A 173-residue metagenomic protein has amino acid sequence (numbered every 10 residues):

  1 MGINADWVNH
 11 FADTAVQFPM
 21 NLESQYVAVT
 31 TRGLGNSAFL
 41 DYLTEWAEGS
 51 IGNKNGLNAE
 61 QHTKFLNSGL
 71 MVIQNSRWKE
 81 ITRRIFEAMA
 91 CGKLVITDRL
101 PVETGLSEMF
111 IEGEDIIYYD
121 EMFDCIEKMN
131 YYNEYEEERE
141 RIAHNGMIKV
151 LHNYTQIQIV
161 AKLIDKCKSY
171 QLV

Functional and structural regions predicted by a protein language model:
M1-M109, I157, A161, Y170: Nucleotide-sugar donor-binding catalytic core of glycosyltransferases
T44, F65, D115-I117, M122: Ligand-binding grooves and catalytic loops that recognize ribose/phosphate and carbohydrate rings, and esterified lipid
V95-I96, E114-D120, K162, K166-V173: Short, contiguous hydrophobic alpha-helices characteristic of membrane insertion segments
L106-I116, K128: Acidic, glycine-centered active-site loop in nucleotide-sugar glycosyltransferases
I117, E121-E138: C-terminal "capping" alpha-helix adjacent to the active site of nucleotide-linked donor transferases in cell-envelope
N133-C167: A charged, aromatic-enriched C-terminal amphipathic alpha-helix characteristic of glycosyltransferases across folds
